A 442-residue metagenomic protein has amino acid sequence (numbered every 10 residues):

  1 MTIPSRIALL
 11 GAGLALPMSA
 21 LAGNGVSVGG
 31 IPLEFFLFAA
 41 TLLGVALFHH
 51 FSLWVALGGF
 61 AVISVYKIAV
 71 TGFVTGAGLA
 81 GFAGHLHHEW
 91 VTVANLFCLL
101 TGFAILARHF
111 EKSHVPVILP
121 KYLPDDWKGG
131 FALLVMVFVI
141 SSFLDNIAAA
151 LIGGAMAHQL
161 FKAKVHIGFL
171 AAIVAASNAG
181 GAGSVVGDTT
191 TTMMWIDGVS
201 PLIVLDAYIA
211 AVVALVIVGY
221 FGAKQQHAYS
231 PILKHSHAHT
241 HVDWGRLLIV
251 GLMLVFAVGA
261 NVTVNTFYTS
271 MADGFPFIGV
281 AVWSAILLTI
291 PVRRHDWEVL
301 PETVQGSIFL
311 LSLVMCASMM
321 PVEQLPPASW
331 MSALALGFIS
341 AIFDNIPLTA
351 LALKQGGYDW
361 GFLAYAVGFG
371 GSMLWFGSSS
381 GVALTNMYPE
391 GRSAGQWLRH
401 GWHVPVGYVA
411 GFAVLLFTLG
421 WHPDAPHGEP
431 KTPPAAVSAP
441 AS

Functional and structural regions predicted by a protein language model:
M1-I3, A12-N24, G72-A83, P326 (+2 more regions): Low-complexity, proline/glycine-enriched hydrophobic segments characteristic of transmembrane helices
G23-F36, E89-G102, S141-A150, N178 (+5 more regions): Structural signature of hydrophobic alpha-helical transmembrane segments
G23-I31, L47-H49, G78-L96, S200-A210 (+6 more regions): Interfacial loop-to-helix junctions that mark the boundaries of transmembrane helices in multi-pass membrane
G30-F35, T92-L96, Y122-V135, F161-A171 (+3 more regions): Membrane-interfacial loop-to-helix junctions in multi-pass transporters
I31-L42, H49-A77, V93-I105, R246-V255 (+2 more regions): Hydrophobic mid-bilayer segments of alpha-helices in multi-pass membrane transport proteins, especially secondary
L106, K112-V115, A163-I167, A171 (+4 more regions): Juxtamembrane and boundary regions of transmembrane helices in multi-pass small-molecule transporters and channels
K128-A182, M193-D197, A350-Y365, E390-S393 (+2 more regions): Hydrophobic transmembrane alpha-helices that form the pore/transport pathway of multi-pass ion and small-solute
M253-Y358, A436-S438: Transmembrane helical segments that form the transport core of multi-pass membrane transport proteins
